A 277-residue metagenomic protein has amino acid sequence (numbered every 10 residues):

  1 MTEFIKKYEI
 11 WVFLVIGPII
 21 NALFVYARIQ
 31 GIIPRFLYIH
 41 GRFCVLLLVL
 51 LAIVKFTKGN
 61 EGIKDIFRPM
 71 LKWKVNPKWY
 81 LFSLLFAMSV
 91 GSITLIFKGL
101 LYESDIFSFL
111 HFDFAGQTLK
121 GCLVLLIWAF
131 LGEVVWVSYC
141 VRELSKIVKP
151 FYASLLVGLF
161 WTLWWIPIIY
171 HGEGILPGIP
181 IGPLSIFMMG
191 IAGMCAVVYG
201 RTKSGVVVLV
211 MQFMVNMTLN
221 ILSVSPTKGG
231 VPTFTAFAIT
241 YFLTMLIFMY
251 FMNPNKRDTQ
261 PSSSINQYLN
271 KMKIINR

Functional and structural regions predicted by a protein language model:
T2-A129, G200, N220-R277: Specific transmembrane helices
I10-F13, W79-Y80, Y139, A153-S154 (+1 more regions): Alpha-helical transmembrane segments and their helix-entry boundary regions
L14, P18, C44, L84 (+10 more regions): Residue-level signature of the transmembrane alpha-helical core of multi-pass small-molecule transporters
I93, C140, I191-C195: Hydrophobic/aromatic residues in alpha-helical transmembrane segments
L131-G158, G200-S204: Membrane-interface helix/loop boundary segments of multi-pass membrane proteins
F151, G158, G200-M214, S264-L269: Functional transmembrane helices that form membrane-embedded active or gating regions
F151-L176: Membrane-helix boundary elements
I179-A238: Functionally important transmembrane alpha-helices
